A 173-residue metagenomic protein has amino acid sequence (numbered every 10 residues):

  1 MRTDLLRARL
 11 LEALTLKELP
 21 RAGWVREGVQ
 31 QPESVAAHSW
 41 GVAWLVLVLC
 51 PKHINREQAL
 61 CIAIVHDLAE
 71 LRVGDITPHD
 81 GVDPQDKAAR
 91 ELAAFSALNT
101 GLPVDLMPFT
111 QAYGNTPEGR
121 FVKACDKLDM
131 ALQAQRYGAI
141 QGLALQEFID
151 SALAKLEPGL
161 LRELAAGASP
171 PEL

Functional and structural regions predicted by a protein language model:
M1-L173: Active-site helical microenvironments for divalent-metal-assisted chemistry
